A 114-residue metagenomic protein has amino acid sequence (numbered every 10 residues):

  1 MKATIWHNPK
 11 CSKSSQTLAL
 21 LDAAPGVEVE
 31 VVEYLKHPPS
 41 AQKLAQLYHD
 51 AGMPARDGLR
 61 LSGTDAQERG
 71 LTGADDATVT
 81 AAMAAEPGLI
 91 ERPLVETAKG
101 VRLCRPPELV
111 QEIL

Functional and structural regions predicted by a protein language model:
M1-A24, E28-Y34: Local sequence-structure signature of Cys/Sec-based thiol-disulfide redox active-site neighborhoods
Y34-L114: Thiol/selenol-based redox catalytic cores and closely related redox-interacting motifs
